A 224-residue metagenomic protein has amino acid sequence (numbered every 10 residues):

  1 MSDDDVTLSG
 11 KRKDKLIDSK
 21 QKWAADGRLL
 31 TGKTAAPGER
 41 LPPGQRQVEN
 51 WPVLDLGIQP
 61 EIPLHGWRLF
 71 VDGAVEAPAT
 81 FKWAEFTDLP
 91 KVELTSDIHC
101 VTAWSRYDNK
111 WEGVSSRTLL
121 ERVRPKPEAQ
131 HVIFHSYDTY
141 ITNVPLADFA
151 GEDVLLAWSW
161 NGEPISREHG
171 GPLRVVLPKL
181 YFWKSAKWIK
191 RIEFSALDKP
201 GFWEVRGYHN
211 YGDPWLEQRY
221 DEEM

Functional and structural regions predicted by a protein language model:
S2-M224: Structured, non-membrane catalytic/scaffold regions adjacent to prosthetic-group chemistry
